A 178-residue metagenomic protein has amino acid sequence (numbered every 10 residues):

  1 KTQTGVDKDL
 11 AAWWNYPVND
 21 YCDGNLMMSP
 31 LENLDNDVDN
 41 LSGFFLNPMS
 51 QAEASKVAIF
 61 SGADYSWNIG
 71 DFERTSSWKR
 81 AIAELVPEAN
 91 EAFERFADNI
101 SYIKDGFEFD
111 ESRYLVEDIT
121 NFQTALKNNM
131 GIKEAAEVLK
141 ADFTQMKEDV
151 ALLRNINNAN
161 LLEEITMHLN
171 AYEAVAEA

Functional and structural regions predicted by a protein language model:
K1-T75: Catalytic-core regions of glycoside hydrolase
W67, D71-A178: C-terminal functional modules
